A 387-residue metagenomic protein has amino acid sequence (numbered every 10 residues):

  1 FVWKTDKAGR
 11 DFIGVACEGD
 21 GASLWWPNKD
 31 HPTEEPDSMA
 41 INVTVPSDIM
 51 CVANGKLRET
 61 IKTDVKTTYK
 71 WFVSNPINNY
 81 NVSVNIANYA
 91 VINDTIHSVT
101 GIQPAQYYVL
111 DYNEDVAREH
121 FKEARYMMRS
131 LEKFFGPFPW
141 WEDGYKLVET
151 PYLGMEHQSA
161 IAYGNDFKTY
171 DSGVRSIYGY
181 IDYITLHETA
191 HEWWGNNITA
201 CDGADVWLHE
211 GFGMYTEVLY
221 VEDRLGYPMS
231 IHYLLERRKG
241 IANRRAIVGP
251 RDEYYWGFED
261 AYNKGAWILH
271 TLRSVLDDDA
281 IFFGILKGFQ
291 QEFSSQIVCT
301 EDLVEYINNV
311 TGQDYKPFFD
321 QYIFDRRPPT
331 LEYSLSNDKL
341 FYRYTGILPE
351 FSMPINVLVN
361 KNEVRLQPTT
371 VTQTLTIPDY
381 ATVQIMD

Functional and structural regions predicted by a protein language model:
F1-I92: Extended, low-hydrophobicity, Ser/Thr/Pro/Gly-biased non-transmembrane segments
V2-W3, D143-Y152, W207, G211 (+1 more regions): Acidic/histidine-enriched alpha-helical segments
S23-P32, N113-E119, C201-G203, D252-E259 (+1 more regions): Active-site rim elements
A40, E119-Y126, S130, Q158 (+10 more regions): Extracytoplasmic/secreted proteins, especially bacterial periplasmic and envelope-associated proteins
I41, K70, A90-E192, N196-D205 (+2 more regions): Juxtacatalytic substrate-recognition/specificity segment
V52, Y315-K316, L331, L335-M386: Beta-strand-rich binding/interaction modules
P139, F258-L340: Amphipathic alpha-helical substructures
A204-V206, E210-T271, V275, F293: Acidic/His/Gly-enriched intrinsically disordered linker/tail segments that often contain short helix/coil "MoRF-like"
